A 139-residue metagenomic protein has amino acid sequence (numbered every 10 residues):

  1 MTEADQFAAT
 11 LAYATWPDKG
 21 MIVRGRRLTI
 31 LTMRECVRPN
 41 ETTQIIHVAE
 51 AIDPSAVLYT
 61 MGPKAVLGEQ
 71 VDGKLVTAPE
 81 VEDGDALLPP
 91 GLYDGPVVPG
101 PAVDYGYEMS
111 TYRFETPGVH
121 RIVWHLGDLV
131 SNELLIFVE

Functional and structural regions predicted by a protein language model:
M1-T10, K19-T111, P117-V119, W124-L126 (+1 more regions): Contiguous segments within soluble domain cores/interaction surfaces
V130-E139: Extended, polar beta-sheet/loop recognition surfaces of beta-rich domains that mediate binding to diverse ligands
